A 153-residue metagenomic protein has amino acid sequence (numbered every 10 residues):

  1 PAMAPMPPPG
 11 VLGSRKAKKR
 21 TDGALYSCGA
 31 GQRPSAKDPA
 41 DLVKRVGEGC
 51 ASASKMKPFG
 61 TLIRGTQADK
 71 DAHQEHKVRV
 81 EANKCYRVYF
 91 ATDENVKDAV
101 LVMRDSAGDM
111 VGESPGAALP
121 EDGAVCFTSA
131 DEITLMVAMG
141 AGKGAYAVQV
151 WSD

Functional and structural regions predicted by a protein language model:
A4-P8, K57, V111-S114, L119: Intrinsic-disorder/low-complexity coil detector
P5-Q74: Non-catalytic extracellular/lumenal accessory regions of secreted precursors
K44, V150-D153: Charged/polar interaction segments and conserved charged motifs
L62-A145, S152-D153: Acidic, Ser/Thr/Pro-rich low-complexity intrinsically disordered segments
